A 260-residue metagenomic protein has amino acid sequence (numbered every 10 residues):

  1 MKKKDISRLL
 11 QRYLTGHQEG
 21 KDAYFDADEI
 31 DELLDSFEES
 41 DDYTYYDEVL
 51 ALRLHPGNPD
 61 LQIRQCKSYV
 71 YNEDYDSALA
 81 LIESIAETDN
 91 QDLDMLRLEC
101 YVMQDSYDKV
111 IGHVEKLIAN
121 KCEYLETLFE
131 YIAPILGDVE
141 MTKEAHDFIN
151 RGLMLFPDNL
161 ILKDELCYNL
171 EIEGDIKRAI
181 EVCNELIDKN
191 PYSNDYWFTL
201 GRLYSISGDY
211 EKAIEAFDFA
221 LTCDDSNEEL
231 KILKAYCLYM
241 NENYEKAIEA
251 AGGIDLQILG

Functional and structural regions predicted by a protein language model:
D28, D60, D92, E126-T127 (+5 more regions): Start-of-helix register in tetratricopeptide repeats
E39, Y71, M103, D138 (+3 more regions): Register position in tetratricopeptide repeats
S40-Y43, Y75, Y107, T142 (+3 more regions): TPR-repeat structural position
T44-Y46, A78, V110, A145 (+3 more regions): Single-residue signature of alpha-solenoid repeat helices
L54, S84-T88, N120-K121, L155 (+3 more regions): Structural marker of alpha-solenoid helical repeat scaffolds
